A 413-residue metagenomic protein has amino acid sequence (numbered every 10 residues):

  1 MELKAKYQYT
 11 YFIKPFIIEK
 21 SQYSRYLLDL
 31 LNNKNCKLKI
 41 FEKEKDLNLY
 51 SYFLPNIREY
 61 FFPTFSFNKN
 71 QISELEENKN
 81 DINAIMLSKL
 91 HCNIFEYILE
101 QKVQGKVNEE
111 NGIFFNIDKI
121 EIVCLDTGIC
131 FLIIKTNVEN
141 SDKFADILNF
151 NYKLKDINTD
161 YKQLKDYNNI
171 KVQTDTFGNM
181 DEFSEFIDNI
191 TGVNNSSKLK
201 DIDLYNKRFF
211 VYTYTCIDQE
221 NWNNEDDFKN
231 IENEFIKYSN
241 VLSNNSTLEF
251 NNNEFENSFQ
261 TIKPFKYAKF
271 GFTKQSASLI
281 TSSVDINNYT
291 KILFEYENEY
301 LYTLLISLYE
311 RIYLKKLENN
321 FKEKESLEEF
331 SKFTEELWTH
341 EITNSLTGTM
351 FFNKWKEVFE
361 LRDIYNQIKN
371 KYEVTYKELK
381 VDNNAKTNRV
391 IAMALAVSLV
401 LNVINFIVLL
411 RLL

Functional and structural regions predicted by a protein language model:
M1, Q104-I113, K263, D285-N288 (+2 more regions): Generic structural signal for short, solvent-exposed loop/turn connectors between secondary structure elements
M1-A268: Short Lys/Arg-enriched alpha/beta "domain-start" segment
I13-K14, L132-I134, F270, A277-I280 (+3 more regions): Generic structural hydrophobic/aromatic packing signal, biased to beta-strands
K45, K274-S276, L410: Prokaryotic Sec-type signal peptides and long signal-anchor helices with extended Leu/Ile/Val-rich h-regions
L87, Q101, I286-T290, E341: N-proximal short alpha-helices
E232-K315: Extended, charged amphipathic alpha-helical segments
E295-N402: Membrane-associated alpha-helical segments
N405-L413: Juxtamembrane boundary at the C-terminal end of a transmembrane helix
